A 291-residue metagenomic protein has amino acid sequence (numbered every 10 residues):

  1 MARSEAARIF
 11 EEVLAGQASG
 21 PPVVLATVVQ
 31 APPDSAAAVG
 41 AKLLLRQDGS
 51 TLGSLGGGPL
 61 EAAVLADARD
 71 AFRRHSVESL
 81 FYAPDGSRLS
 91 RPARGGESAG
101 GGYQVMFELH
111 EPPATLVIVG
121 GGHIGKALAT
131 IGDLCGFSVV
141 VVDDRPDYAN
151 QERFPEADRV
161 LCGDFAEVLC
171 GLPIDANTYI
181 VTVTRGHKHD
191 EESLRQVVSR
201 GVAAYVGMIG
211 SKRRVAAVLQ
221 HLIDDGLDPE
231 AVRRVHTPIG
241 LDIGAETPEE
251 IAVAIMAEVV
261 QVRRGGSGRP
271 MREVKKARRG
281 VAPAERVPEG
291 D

Functional and structural regions predicted by a protein language model:
M1-D144, Y148-L161, D175-Y179, V262 (+1 more regions): Segments forming oxygen-rich coordination pockets for charged ligands
G125-K126, D190-E191, V215: Short, well-ordered alpha-helical microsegments
A129-I131, R153-F154, P173, E192-Q196 (+1 more regions): Short amphipathic alpha-helical segments
V142, Y179-H187, R195-L222: ADP-ribose/adenylate-binding Rossmann-like module
D144-D147, D164-V168, I209-R213: Short, acidic/turn-prone active-site loops that include or flank metal/cofactor- and phosphate-binding residues
A166-A176: Short amphipathic alpha-helix with an adjacent loop that forms part of the alpha/beta core around
I209-D291: Adenosine-phosphate binding glycine-rich loop
